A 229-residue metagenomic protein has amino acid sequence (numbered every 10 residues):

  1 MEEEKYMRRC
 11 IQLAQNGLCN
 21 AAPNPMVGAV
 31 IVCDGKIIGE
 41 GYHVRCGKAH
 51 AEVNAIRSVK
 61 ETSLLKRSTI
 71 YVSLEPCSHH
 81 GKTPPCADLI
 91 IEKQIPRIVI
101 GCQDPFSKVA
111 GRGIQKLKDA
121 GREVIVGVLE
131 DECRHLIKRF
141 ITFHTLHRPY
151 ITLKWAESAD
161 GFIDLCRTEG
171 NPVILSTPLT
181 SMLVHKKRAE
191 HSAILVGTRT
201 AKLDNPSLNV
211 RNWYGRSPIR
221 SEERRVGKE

Functional and structural regions predicted by a protein language model:
E2-A22, F143: Short, basic/aromatic recognition patches
K5, R9, H135-L136, P178-L179 (+1 more regions): Short, conserved clusters of charged catalytic residues that mark active-site and nucleotide-handling motifs
C10, G28, C77, L117 (+3 more regions): Residue-level signal for inorganic ion chemistry
P23-M26, Y150-I151: Short, small/polar residue-rich loop motifs at catalytic or cofactor-binding pockets
V27-G35, W155-A156: Short beta-strand scaffold segments in enzyme catalytic cores
I31-E132, I219-E222: Zn2+-dependent cytidine deaminase-like catalytic core
G127-H144: Short, structured interface segments
T142, L146, Y150-K228: Active-site ligand-binding patch in enzyme domains
